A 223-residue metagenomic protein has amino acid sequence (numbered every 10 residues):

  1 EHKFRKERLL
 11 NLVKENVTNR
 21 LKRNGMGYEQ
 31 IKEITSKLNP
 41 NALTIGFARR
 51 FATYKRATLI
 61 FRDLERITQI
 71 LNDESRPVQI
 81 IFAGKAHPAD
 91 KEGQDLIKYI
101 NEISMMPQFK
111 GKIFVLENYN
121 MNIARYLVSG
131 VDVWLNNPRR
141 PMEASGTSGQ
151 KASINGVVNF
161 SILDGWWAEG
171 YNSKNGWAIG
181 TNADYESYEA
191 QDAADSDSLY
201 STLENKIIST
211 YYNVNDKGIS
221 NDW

Functional and structural regions predicted by a protein language model:
E1-W223: Catalytic cores of carbohydrate-active enzymes across secretory and cytosolic contexts
